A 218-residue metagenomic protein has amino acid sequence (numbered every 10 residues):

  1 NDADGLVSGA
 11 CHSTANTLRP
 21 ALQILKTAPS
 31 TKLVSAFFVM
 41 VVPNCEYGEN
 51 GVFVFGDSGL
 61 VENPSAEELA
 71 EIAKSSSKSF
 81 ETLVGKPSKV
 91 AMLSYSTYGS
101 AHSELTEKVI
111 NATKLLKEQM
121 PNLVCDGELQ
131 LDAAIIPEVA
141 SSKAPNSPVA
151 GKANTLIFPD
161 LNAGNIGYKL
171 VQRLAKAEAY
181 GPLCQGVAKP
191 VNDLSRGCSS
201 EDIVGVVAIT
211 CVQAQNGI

Functional and structural regions predicted by a protein language model:
N1-A150, T155-I218: Anion-binding alpha/beta catalytic cores of soluble intermediary-metabolism enzymes, centered on
